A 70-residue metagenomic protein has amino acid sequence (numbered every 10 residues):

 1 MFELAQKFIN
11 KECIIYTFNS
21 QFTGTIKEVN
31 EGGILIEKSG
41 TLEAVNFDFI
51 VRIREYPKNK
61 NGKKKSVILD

Functional and structural regions predicted by a protein language model:
M1-D70: Conserved RNA-binding domains used in RNP assembly and mRNA/RNA metabolism
